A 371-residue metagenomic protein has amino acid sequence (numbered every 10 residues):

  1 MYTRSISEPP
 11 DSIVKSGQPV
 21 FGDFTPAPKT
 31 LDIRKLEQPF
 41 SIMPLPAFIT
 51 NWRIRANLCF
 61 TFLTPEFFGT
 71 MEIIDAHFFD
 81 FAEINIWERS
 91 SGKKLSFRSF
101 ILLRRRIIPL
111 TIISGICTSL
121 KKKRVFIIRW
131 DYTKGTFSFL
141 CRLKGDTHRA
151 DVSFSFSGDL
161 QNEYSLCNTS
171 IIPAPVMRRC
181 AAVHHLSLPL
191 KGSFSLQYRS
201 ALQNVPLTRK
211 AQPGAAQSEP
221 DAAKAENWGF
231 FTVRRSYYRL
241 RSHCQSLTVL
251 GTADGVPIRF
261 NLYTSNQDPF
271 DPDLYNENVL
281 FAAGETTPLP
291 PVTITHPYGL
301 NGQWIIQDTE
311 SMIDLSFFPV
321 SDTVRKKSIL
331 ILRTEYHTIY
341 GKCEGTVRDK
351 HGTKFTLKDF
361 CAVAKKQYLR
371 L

Functional and structural regions predicted by a protein language model:
M1-L371: Structured soluble/peripheral alpha/beta segments that form catalytic or ligand/cofactor-binding pockets
